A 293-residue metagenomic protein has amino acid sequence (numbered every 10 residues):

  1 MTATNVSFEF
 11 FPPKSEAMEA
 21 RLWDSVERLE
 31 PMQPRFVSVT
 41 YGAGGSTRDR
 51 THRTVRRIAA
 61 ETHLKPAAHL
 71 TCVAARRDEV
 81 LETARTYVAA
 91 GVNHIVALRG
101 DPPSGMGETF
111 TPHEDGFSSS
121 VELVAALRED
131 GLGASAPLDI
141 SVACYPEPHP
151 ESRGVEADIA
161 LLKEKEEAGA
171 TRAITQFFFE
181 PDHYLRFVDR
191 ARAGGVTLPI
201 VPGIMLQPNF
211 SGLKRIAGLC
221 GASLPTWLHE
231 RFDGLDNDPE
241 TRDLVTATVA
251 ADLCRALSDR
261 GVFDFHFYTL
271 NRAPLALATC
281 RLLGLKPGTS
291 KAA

Functional and structural regions predicted by a protein language model:
T2-N5, Q33-F36, T62-P66, G91-N93 (+4 more regions): Short, well-ordered coil/turn segments that N-cap beta-strands
N5-W23, P66-D78, D139-A157, G234-T248: Active-site mouth loops of central-metabolism enzymes
E9, V37, Y87, K165 (+3 more regions): Conserved, mostly hydrophobic/aromatic
F10-P13, T40-G44, H69-A75, G100-D101 (+5 more regions): Active-site beta-loop-alpha junctions enriched in small/polar residues
A17, D115-S135, S141-P146, E151 (+2 more regions): Active-site pocket-lining/capping segments in soluble small-molecule metabolic enzymes
A17-E19, G45-I58, R76-E82, D101-G131 (+4 more regions): Active-site-adjacent beta->alpha loops and helix N-cap segments on the catalytic face of soluble alpha/beta enzymes
S25-T40, E167-A168: Catalytic domains of carbohydrate-active enzymes, especially glycoside hydrolases
S38, V96-A97, I174, H266: Conserved beta-strand positions in the central sheet of alpha/beta enzyme cores
